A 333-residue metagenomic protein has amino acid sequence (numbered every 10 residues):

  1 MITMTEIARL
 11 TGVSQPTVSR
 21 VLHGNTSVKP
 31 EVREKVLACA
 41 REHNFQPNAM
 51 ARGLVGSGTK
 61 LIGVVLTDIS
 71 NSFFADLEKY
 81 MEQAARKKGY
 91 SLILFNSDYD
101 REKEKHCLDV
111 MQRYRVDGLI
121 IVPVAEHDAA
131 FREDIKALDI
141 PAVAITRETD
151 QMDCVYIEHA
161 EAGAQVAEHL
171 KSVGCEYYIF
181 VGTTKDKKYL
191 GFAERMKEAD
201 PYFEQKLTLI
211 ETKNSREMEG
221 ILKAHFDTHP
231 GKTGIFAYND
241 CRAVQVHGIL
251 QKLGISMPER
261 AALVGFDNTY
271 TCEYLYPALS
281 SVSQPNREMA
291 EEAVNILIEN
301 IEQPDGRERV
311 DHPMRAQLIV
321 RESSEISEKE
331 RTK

Functional and structural regions predicted by a protein language model:
M1-I2, R41-K79, K88, D98-D100 (+1 more regions): N-terminal helix-turn-helix/winged-helix DNA-binding helices and compositionally similar short basic alpha-helical
M1-T59, R331-K333: N-terminal helix-turn-helix DNA-binding module of bacterial transcription factors
F73-K87, A162-Q165, T184-F203, Q245-I249 (+1 more regions): Short, solvent-exposed amphipathic alpha-helices that sit in or adjacent to ligand/effector-binding or catalytic
L92, N96-R113, G163-A164, L207-H229: Structural motif
Y99, I121-Q165, C241, D267-L279: Flexible loop/hinge segments that line or gate small-molecule binding clefts
Q151, V155-F180, L190, E194 (+3 more regions): Hydrophobic alpha-helical segments within soluble ligand-binding/sensing domains
V166-Y202, K206, G306-S324: An alpha-beta-alpha
K223-K333: Flexible loop/turn connectors
